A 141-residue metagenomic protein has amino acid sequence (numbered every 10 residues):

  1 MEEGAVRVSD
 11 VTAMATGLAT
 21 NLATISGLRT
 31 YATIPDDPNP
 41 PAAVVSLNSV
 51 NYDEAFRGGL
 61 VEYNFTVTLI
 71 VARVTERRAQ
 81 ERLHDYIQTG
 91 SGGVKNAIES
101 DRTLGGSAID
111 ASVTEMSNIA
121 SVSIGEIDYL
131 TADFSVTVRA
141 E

Functional and structural regions predicted by a protein language model:
M1-P38, N48-E141: Charged, amphipathic alpha-helical segments and their flanking helix caps
A42-V44: Membrane-embedded alpha-helical bundles of multi-pass transporters/translocases, especially carrier/permease families
